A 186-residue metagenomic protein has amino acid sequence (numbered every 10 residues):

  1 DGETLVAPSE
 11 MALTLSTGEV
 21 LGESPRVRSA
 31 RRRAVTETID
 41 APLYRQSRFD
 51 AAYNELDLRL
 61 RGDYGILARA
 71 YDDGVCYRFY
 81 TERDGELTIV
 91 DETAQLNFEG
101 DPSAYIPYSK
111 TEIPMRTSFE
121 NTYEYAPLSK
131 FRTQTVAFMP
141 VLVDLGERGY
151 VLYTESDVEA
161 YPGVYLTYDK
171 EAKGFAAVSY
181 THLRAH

Functional and structural regions predicted by a protein language model:
D1, G65-R69, L152-Y153: Broad, structure-driven detector of short, well-ordered beta-strand segments within folded domains
G2-L60, S103-Y108: A low-complexity, Ser/Thr/Gly/Pro-enriched, surface-exposed linker/loop concept that marks segments flanking
S9-T14, R69-V75, E112, E155-A160: A short, sequence-level motif marking secondary-structure junctions
E37-A51, I66-A70, N121-T135: Short linear motifs in intrinsically disordered
F49-G100: Acidic, contiguous internal or C-terminal segments within carbohydrate-active enzymes that form a structured patch used
L96-E99, S103, K110-Y165: Extended, low-hydrophobicity, Ser/Thr/Pro/Gly-biased non-transmembrane segments
T181-H186: Conserved small/polar residues in nucleotide/adenosyl-binding loops
